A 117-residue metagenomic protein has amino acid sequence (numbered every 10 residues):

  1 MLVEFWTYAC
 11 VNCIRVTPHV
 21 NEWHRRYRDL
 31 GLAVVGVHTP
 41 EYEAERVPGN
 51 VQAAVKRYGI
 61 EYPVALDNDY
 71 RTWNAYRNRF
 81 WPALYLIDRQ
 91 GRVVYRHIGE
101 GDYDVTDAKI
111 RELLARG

Functional and structural regions predicted by a protein language model:
M1, W6-A9, V16, F80: Short pre-active-site segment immediately N-terminal to redox-active cysteine/selenocysteine motifs in thiol-based
M1-V3, V35, Y85: Conserved hydrophobic packing residues within short motifs/helices of P-loop NTPase cores of ABC-family ATPases
E4, V11-I14, E45, E100-D104: Soluble non-cytosolic domains of exported or imported proteins
Y8, V37-P40, V93-Y95: The substrate-binding groove and active-site-proximal loops of carbohydrate-active enzymes, especially glycoside
A9, N21, R25, K109-G117: Proteins that catalyze or organize thiol-disulfide redox chemistry and the adjacent proteostasis machinery handling
I14-Y58, N68-N74: Structural microenvironment flanking redox-active thiols in thiol-disulfide oxidoreductases
D29-L30, I60, N78, R116: Short, well-ordered coil loops that connect the C-terminus of an alpha-helix to the N-terminus of a beta-strand
A54-Y62, L66-R111: Thiol/disulfide oxidoreductase modules built on the thioredoxin-like
